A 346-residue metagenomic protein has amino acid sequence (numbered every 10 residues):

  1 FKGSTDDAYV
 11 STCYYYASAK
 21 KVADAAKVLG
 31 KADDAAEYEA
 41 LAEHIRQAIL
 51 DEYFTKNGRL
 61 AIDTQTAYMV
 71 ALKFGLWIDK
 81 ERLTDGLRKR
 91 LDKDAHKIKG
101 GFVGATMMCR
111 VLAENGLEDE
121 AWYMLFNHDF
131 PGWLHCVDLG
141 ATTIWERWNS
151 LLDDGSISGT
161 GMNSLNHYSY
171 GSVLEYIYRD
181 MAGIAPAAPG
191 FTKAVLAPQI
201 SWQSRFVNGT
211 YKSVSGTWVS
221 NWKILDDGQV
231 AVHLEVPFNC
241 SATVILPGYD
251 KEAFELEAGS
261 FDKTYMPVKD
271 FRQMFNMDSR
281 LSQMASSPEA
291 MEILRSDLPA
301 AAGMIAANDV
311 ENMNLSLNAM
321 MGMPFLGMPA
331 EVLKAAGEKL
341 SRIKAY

Functional and structural regions predicted by a protein language model:
F1-D51, T55-R110: The feature captures the catalytic groove of carbohydrate-active enzymes
A8, S18, T64, G101-A105 (+6 more regions): Active-site-proximal structural scaffolding
K20, D24-V28, Q47-F54, A113-L117 (+5 more regions): Sec-exported extracytoplasmic/periplasmic mature domains
A36, A40, Q47, D85 (+4 more regions): Solvent-exposed, polar/charged alpha-helical surfaces in well-ordered, non-transmembrane soluble domains, broadly
A40, H44, D119-F271: Non-catalytic C-terminal accessory modules of carbohydrate-active enzymes
A61-T64, K99-F102, C136-D138, A188-K193 (+2 more regions): Short coil/turn segments at secondary-structure boundaries
K93-G132, C136-L139: Repeat-solenoid scaffold signature
F271-S341, A345: Compact, charge-rich alpha-helical regulatory domains located at protein termini
